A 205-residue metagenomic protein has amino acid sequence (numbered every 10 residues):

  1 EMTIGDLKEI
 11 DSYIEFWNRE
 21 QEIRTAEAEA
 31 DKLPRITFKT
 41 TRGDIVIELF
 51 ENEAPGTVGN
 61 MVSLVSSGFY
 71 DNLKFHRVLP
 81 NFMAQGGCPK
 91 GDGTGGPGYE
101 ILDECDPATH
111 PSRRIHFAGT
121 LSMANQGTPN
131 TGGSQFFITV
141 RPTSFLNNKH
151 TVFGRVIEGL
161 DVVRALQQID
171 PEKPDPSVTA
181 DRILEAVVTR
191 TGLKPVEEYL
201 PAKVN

Functional and structural regions predicted by a protein language model:
E1-N205: Cyclophilin-like peptidyl-prolyl cis-trans isomerases
